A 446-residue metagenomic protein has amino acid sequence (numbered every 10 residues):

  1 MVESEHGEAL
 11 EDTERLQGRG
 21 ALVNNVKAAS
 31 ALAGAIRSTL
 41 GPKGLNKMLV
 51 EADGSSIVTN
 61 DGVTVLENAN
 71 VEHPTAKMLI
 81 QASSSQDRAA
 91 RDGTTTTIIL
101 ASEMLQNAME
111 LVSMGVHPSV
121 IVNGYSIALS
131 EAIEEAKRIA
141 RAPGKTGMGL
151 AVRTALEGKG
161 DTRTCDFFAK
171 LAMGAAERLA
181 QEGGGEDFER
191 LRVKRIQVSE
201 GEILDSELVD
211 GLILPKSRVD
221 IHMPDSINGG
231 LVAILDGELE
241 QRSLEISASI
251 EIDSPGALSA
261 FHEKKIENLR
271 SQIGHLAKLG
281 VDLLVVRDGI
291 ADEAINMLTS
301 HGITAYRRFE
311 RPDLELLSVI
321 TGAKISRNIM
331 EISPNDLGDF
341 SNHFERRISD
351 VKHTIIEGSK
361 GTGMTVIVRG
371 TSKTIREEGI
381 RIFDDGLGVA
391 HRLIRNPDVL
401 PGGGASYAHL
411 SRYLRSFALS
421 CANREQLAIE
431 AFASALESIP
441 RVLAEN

Functional and structural regions predicted by a protein language model:
M1-N446: Core, soluble structural subunits of large cytosolic macromolecular machines
